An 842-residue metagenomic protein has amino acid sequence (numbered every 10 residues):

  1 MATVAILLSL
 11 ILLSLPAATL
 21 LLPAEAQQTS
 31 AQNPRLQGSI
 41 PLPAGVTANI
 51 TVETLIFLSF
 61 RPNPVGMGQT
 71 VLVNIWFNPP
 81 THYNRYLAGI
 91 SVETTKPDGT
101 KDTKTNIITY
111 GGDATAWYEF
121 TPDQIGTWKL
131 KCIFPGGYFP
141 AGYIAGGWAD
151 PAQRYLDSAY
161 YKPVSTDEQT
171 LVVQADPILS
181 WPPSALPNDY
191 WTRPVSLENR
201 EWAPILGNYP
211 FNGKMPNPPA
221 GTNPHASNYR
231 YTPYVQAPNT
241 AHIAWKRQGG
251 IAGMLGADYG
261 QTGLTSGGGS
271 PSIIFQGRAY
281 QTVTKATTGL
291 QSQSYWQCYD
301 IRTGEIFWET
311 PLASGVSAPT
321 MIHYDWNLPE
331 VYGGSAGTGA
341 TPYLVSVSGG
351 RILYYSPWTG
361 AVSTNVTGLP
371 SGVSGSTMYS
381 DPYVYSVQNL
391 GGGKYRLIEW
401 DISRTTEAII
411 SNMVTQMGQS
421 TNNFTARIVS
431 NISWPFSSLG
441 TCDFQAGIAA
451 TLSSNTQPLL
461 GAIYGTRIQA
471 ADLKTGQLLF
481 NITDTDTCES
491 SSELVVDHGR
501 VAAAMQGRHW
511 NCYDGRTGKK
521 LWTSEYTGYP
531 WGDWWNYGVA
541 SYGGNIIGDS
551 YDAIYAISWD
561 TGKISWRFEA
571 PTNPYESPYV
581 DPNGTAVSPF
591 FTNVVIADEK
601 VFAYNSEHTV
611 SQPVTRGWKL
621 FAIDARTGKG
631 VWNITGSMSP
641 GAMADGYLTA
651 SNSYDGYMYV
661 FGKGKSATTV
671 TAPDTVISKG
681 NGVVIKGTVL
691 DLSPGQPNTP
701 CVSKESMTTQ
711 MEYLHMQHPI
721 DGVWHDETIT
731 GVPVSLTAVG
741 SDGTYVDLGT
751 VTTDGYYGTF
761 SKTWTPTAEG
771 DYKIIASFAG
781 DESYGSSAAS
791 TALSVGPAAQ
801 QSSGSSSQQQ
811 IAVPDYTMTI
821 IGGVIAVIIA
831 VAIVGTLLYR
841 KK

Functional and structural regions predicted by a protein language model:
M1-Q37, I75, A241, G360 (+7 more regions): Secretory targeting signatures
I40-L55, Y659-A667: Proline/serine/threonine-rich low-complexity linkers at boundaries of modular beta-sandwich domains
Q69-V73, N681-I685: Structural beta-strand segments of beta-rich domains
F77-T105, W245, G695-L748: Short flexible loop/turn segments that cap and initiate beta-strands
Y110-G112, A116-Q124, W128, F134 (+3 more regions): Residue-level recognition of secondary-structure-to-loop junctions
W128-S158, A768-S786: Enriched for extracellular/lumenal, surface-exposed ectodomains of secreted and cell-surface proteins
D189-P219, D258-W296, S314-I352, P370-D401 (+7 more regions): Repeat-blade elements of multi-bladed beta-propeller folds
T627-S678, V684: Blade-level signature of beta-propeller repeat domains, shared across WD40, Kelch, NHL, RCC1 and BNR/Asp-box propellers
